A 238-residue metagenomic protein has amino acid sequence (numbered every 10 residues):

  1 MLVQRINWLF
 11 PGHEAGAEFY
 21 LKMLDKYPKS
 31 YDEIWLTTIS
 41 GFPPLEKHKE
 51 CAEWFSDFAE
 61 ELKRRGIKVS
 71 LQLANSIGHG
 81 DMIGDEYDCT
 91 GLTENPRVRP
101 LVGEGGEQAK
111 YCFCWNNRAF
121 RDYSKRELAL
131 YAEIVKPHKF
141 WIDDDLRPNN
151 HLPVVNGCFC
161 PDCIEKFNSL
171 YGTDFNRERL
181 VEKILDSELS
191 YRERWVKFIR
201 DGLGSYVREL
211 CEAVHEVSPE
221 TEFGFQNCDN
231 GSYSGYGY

Functional and structural regions predicted by a protein language model:
L2-W8, D32-L36, V69-L73, F140-I142 (+1 more regions): Hydrophobic faces of well-ordered beta-strands that scaffold small-molecule active sites in alpha/beta enzyme cores
Q4-E14, T37-A52, G106-K125, S187-S205 (+1 more regions): The substrate-binding groove and active-site-proximal loops of carbohydrate-active enzymes, especially glycoside
P11-Y27, F120-Y131, G235-Y238: Short, acidic/polar
E14-F42, I134-H138: Catalytic domains of carbohydrate-active enzymes, especially glycoside hydrolases
T37-E94: Aromatic-lined substrate-binding rim segments of carbohydrate-active enzymes
L71-V135, F175-V196: Active-site-adjacent "subsite" loops/lids of carbohydrate-active enzymes
I142-Y191, C228-S232: Active-site-proximal loop/short-helix segments that contain or immediately flank catalytic acid/base residue(s)
N149-H151, L203-Y238: Substrate-binding cleft/loops of secretory-pathway carbohydrate-active enzymes
